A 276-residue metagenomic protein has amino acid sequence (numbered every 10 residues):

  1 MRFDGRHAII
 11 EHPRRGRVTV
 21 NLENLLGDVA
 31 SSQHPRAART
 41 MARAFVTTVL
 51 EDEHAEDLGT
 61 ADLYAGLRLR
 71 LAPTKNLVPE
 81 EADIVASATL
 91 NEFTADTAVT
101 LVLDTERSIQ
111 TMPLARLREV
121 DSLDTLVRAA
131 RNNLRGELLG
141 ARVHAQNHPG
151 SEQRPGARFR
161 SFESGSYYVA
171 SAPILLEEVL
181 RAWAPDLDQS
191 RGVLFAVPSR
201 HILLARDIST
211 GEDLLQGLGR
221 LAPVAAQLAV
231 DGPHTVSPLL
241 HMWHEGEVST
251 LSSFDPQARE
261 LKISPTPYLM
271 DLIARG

Functional and structural regions predicted by a protein language model:
M1-R2, F195: Short, exposed beta-strand/loop patches in secreted or surface proteins that constitute
R2-H7, H234-S237: A short, compositionally biased
D4-A172: Charged, alpha-helical interface segments at or near domain boundaries
Q33-H34, S122, L175-L176, S199 (+2 more regions): Alpha-helix initiation/capping motif
L90, A184, S190-G192: Short, well-ordered helical secondary-structure segments
G140, H144-A145, E152-L180, Q227 (+2 more regions): Short, surface-exposed polybasic-aromatic patches that bind anionic ligands, especially phosphate groups
A172-A184, L214-A225: Well-ordered, non-membrane alpha-helical segments in soluble/globular domains
Q189-L194, S199-G276: C-terminal structured domains
